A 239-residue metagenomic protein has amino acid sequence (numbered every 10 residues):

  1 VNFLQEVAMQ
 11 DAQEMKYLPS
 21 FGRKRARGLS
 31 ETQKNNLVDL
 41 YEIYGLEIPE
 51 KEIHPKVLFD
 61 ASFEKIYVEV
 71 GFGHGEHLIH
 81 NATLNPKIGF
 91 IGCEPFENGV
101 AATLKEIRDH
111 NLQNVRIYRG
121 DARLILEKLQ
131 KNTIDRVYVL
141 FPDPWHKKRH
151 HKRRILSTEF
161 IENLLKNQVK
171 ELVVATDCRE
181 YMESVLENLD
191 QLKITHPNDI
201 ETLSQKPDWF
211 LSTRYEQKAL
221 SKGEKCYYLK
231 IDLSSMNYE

Functional and structural regions predicted by a protein language model:
F3-I66, E76-T83: S-adenosyl-L-methionine
E69: Class I SAM-dependent methyltransferase core
G73: Conserved glycine-rich SAM-binding loop
F96: Conserved SAM/SAH-binding beta-strand->alpha-helix loop
V100-A101, M182: Short alpha-helix immediately C-terminal to the canonical SAM-binding loop
L104-N132: S-adenosyl-L-methionine
L156-E171: A short glycine-rich, Lys/Arg-flanked "PGG" loop and its adjoining helix->strand segment in the class I
M182-E187, L192-E239: Class I S-adenosyl-L-methionine
